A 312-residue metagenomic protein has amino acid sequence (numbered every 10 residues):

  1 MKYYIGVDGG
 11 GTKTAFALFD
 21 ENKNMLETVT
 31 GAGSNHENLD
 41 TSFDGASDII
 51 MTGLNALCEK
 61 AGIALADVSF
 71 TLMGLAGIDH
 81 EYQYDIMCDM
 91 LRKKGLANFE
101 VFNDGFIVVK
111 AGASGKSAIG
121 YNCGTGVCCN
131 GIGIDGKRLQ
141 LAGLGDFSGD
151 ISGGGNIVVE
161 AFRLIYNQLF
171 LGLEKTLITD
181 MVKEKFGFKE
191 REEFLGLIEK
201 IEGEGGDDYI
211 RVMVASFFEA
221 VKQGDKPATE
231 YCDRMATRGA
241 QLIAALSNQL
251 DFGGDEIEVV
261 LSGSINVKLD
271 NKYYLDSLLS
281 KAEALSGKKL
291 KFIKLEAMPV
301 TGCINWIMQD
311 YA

Functional and structural regions predicted by a protein language model:
M1-D67, M90-K93, G112-S117, R163-A312: ATP-binding/phosphotransfer module of carbohydrate and carboxylate kinases, centering on a glycine-rich
T28-V29, T71, F99: Generic beta-strand hydrophobic packing signal
D40-D44, A76-E81: Short gly/ser-rich anion-binding loops that grip negatively charged ligand groups
L72-I78, C123-T125, I257-K268: Glycine-rich beta-strand-to-loop/alpha-helix junction loops that act as flexible
G74, F102, I293-L295: Structural motif
I78-K175: Phosphate-binding/catalytic loop of phosphoryl-transfer enzymes
